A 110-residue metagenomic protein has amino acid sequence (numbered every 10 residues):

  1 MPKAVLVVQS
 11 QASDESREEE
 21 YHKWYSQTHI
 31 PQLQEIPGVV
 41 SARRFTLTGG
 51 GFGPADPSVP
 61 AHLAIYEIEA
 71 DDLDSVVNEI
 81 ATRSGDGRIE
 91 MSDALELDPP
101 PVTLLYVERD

Functional and structural regions predicted by a protein language model:
M1-D110: Macromolecular interaction modules
